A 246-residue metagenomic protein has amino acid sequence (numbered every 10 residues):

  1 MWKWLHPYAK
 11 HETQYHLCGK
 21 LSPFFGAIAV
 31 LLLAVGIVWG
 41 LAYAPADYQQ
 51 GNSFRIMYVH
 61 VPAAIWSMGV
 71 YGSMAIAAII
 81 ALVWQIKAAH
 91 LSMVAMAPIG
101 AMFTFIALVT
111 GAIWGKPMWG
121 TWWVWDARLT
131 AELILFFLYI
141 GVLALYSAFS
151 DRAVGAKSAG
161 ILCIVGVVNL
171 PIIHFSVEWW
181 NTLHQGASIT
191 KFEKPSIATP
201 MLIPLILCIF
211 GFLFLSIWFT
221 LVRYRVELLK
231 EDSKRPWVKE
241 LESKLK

Functional and structural regions predicted by a protein language model:
M1-K246: Polytopic transmembrane helical bundles with strong interfacial aromatic enrichment
